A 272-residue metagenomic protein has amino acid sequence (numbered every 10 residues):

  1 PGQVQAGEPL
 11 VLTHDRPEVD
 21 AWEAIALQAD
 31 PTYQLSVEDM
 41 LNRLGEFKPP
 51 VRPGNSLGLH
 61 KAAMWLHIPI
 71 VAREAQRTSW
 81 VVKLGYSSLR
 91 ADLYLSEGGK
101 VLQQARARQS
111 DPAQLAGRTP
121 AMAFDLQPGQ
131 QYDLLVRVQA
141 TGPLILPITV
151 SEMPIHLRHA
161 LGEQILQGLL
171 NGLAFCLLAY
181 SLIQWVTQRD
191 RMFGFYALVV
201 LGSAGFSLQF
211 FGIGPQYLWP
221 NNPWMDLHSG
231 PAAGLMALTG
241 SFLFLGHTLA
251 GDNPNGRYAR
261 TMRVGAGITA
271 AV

Functional and structural regions predicted by a protein language model:
P1-V4: C-terminal segment of classical bacterial N-terminal signal peptides
A6-I165: Soluble non-transmembrane domains of integral membrane proteins
L57, L169, A232: Charge-dense, low-complexity intrinsically disordered segments
I165-Q167, A174: Hydrophobic alpha-helical transmembrane segments of integral membrane proteins, especially multi-pass transporters
G172-V272: Juxtamembrane segments at transmembrane-helix boundaries in multi-pass signal-transduction membrane proteins
